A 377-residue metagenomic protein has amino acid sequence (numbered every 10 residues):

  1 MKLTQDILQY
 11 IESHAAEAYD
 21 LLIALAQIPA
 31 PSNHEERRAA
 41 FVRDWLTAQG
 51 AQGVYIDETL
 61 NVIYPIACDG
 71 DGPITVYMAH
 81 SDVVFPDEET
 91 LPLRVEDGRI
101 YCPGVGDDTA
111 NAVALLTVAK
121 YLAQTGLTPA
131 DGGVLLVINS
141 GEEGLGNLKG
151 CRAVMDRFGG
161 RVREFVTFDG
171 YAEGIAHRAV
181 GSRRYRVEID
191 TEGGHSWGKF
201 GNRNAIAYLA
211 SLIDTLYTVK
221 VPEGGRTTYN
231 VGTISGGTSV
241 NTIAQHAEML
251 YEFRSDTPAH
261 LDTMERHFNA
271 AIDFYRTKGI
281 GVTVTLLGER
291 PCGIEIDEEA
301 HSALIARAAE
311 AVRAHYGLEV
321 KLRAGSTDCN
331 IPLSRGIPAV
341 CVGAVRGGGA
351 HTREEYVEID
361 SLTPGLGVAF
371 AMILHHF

Functional and structural regions predicted by a protein language model:
M1-D6, Q27, H177, R186 (+1 more regions): Metal-dependent amide/peptide-bond hydrolase catalytic core, centered on the "pita-bread" metallohydrolase fold
M1-E36, G347-A350: N-terminal capping segment at the start of a domain
E17, D71-I138, F158, P364: Active-site metal-coordination/substrate-binding segment of hydrolases, especially metallo-dependent peptidases
L21-A24, A30-P73, P92: A non-catalytic alpha/beta surface segment that caps or lines the substrate-entry region of metallo-dependent hydrolase
D82-V95, V162, H177-E188, V340-C341: Acidic-glycine-rich active-site phosphate/pyrophosphate-binding loop
L91-G104, D190-G193, H315, G347-A350: Glycine/charged-rich beta-loop-alpha catalytic/anionic-binding loops adjacent to active sites
D108-S182, E252, F377: Acidic/histidine-rich catalytic neighborhood of metal-dependent amide-processing enzymes
